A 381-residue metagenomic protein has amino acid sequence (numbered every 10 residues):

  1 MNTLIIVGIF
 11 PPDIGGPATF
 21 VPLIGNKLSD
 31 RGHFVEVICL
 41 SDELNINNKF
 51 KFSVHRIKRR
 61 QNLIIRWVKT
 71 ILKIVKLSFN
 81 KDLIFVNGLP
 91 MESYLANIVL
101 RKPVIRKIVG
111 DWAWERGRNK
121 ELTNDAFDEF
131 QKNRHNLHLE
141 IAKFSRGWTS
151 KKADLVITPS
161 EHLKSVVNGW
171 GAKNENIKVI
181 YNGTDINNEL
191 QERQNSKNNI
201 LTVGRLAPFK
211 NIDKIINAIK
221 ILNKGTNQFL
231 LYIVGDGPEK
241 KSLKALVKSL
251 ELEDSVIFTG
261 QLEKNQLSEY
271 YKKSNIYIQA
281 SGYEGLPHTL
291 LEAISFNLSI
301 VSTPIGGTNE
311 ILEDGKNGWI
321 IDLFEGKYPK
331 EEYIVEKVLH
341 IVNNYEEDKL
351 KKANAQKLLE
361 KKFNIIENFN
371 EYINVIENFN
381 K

Functional and structural regions predicted by a protein language model:
I6, I157, R193-K210, I215-I219 (+1 more regions): Conserved donor-binding/catalytic core segment of Leloir-type glycosyltransferases
L72-V75, F79, D128-V156: Membrane-proximal helix-turn-helix segments that form the acceptor-binding/catalytic region of lipid-linked
S78, S150, Q261-L262, E269-S274: Short alpha-helical donor nucleotide-sugar binding micro-motif in glycosyltransferases
I105-F144: Acceptor-binding helix/loop patch of EC 2.4 sugar-transfer enzymes, predominantly nucleotide-sugar-dependent
H162, G183: Carbohydrate-associated surface elements
G282: Aromatic "clamp/platform" in nucleotide-sugar-dependent glycosyltransferases that forms part of the donor/acceptor
S299-S302: Short hydrophobic beta-strand element within catalytic cores of glycosyltransferases and related nucleotide-activated
N309-L339: Change "using UDP/GDP/dTDP sugars" to "using nucleotide sugars
